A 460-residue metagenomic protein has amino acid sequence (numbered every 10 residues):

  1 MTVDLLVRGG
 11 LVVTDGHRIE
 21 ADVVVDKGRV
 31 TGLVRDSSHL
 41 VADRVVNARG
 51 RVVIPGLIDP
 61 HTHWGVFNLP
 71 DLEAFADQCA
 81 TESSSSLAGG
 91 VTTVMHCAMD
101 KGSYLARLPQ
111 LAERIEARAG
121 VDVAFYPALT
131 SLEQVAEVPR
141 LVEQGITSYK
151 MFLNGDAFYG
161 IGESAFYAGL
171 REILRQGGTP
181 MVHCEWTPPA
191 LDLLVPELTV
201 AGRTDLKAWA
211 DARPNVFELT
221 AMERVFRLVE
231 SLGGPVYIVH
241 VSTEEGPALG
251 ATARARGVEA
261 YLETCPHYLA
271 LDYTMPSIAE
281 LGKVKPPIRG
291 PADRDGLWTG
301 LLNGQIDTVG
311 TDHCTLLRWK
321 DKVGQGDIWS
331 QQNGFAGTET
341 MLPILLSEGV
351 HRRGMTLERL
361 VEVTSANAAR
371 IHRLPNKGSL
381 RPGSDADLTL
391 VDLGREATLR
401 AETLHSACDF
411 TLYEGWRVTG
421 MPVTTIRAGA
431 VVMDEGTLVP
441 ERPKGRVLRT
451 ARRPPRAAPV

Functional and structural regions predicted by a protein language model:
M1-V41: N-terminal metal-binding scaffold of metallo-dependent hydrolase/deaminase domains
G10, G28, G50, H61 (+14 more regions): Divalent metal-coordination and catalytic microenvironments
D36-I54: Active-site metal-binding motif and surrounding structural segment of the metallo-beta-lactamase
A48-R118: Metal-associated gating/positioning segment near the N- to mid-region
R114-T130: A glycine-rich helix N-cap at a beta->alpha junction
A136-F152, A157-V309, C314: Histidine/acidic residue-rich metal-binding segments in metalloenzymes
T204-G233, N303, D307-V309, T315-L393: His/Asp/Glu-enriched, well-ordered alpha-helical/loop segment that forms or immediately abuts the divalent-metal
V323, D327, P382-L448: C-terminal cap of metal-dependent C-N hydrolases
